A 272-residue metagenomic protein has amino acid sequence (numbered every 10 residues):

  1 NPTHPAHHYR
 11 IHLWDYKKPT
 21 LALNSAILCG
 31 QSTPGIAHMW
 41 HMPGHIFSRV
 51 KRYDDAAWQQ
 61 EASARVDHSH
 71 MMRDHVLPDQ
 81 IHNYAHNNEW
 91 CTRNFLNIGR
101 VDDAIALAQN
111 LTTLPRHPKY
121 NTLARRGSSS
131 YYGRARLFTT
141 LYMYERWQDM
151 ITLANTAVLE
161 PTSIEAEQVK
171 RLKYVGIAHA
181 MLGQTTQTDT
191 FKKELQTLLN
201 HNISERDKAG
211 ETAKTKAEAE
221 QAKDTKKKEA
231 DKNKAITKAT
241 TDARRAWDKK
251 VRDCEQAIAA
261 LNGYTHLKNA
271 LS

Functional and structural regions predicted by a protein language model:
N1, L28-G35, R65-V66, R73-P78 (+4 more regions): Solenoid-like repeat scaffolds
P2-A6, P34-W40, Q80-N88, R126-A135 (+2 more regions): Generic helix N-cap/helix-start motif at coil->alpha-helix transitions
H12-W14, I46, L77, N94 (+3 more regions): Residue-level signature for tetratricopeptide repeat
Y16-K17, V50, I98, Y144 (+2 more regions): Structural motif corresponding to the intra-repeat A-B loop/turn of tetratricopeptide repeats
K17-L28, R52-D55: Structural signature of tandem alpha-helical TPR/SEL1-like repeats, specifically the intra-repeat loop/turn
P19-T20, Y53, V101, W147 (+2 more regions): TPR-repeat structural position
G176-Q184, K250-S272: C-terminal substrate/ligand-recognition segments
